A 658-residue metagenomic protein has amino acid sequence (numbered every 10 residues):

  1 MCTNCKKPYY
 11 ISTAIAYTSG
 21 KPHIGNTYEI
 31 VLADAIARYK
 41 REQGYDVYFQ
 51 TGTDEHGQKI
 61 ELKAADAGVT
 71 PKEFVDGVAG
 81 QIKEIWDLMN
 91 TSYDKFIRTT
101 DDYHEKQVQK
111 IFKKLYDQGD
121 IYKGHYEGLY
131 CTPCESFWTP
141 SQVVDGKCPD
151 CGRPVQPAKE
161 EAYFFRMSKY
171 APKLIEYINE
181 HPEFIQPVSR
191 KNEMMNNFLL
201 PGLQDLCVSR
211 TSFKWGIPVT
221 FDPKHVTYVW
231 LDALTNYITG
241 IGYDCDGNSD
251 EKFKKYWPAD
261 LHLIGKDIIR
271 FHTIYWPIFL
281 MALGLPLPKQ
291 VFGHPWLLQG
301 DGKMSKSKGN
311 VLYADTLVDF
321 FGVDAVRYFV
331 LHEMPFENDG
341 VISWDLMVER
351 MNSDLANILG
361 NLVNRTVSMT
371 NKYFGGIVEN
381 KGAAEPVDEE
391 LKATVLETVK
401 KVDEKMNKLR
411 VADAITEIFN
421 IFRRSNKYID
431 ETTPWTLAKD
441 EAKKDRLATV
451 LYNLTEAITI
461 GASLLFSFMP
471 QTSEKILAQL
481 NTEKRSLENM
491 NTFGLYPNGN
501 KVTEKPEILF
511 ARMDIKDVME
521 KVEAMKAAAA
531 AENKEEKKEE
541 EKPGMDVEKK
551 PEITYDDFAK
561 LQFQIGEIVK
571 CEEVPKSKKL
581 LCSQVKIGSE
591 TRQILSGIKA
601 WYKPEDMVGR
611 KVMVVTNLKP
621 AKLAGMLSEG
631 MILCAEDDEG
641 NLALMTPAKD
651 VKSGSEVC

Functional and structural regions predicted by a protein language model:
C2-T51, Y103-Q107, C151, P157-K372 (+1 more regions): Structured secondary-structure scaffolds
C2-V78, I97-F112, D117, C134 (+5 more regions): N-terminal catalytic cores of NTP/NDP-binding nucleotidyl/phosphoryl-transfer enzymes
V78-D94: A glycine-rich helix N-cap at a beta->alpha junction
M89-R98, Y116-L129, S141-Q142, Q156-K159 (+3 more regions): Short secondary-structure capping/junction motifs at helix and strand boundaries
Q118-A171, I175: Cys/His-rich short segments
K123, L346-A383, T394-V502, V615: Helix-rich, typically C-terminal accessory recognition domains appended to large enzymatic cores
I476-D557: Intrinsic disorder at enzyme termini
E536-C658: Phosphate-backbone binding interfaces of nucleic-acid-interacting proteins
